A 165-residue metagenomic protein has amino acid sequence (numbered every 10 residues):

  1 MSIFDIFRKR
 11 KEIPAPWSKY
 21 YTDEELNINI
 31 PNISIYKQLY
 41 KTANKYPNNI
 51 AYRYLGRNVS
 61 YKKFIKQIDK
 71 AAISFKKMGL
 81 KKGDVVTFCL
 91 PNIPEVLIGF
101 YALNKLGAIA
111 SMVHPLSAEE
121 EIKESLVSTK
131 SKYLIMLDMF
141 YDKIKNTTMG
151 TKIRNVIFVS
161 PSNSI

Functional and structural regions predicted by a protein language model:
M1-N32: Flexible, non-catalytic linker and terminal segments flanking ANL/adenylate-forming cores
N27-P31, Y40, N48-I93, L97-Y101 (+1 more regions): Conserved AMP-binding/adenylate-forming core of the ANL superfamily
K81, K132, R154: Short acidic/polar active-site loop segments enriched in Thr and Asp
G107: Structured binding elements
S111, I135, N155-I157: Hydrophobic/aromatic beta-strand patches that form the interior of the parallel beta-sheet core in alpha/beta enzyme
P115-M149: Conserved ATP-dependent adenylate/AMP-binding module captured primarily in the ANL superfamily
K145-I165: ANL superfamily adenylate-forming
